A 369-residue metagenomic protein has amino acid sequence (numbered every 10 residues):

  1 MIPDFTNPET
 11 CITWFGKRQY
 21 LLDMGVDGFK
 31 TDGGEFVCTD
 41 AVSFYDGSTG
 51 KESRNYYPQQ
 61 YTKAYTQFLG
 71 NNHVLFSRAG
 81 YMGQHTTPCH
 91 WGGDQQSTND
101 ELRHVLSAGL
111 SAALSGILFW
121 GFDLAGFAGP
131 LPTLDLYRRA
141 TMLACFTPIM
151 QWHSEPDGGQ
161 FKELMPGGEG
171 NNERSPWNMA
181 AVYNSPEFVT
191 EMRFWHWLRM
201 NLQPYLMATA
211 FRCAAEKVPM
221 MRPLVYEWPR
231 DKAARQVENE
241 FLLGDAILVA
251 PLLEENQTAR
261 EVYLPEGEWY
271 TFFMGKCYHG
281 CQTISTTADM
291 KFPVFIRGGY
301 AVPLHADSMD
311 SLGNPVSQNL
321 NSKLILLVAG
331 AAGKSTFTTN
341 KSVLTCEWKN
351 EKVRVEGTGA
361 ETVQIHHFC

Functional and structural regions predicted by a protein language model:
M1-K291: Catalytic-domain carbohydrate-binding cleft regions of carbohydrate-active enzymes
V294-C369: Accessory, solvent-exposed terminal regions and/or long lumenal/extracellular loops of proteins
